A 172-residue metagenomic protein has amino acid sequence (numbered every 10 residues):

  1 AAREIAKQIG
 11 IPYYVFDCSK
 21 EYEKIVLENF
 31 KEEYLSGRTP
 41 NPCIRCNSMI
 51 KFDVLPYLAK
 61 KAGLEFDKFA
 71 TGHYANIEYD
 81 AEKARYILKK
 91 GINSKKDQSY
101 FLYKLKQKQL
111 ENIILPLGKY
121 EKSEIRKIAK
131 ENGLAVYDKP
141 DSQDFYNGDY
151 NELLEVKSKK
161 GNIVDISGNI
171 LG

Functional and structural regions predicted by a protein language model:
A1-Y103, E124: ATP-dependent adenylation/nucleotidyltransferase module used to activate substrates
A70-I77, A81-G172: AMP-forming adenylation/ATP pyrophosphatase catalytic core
